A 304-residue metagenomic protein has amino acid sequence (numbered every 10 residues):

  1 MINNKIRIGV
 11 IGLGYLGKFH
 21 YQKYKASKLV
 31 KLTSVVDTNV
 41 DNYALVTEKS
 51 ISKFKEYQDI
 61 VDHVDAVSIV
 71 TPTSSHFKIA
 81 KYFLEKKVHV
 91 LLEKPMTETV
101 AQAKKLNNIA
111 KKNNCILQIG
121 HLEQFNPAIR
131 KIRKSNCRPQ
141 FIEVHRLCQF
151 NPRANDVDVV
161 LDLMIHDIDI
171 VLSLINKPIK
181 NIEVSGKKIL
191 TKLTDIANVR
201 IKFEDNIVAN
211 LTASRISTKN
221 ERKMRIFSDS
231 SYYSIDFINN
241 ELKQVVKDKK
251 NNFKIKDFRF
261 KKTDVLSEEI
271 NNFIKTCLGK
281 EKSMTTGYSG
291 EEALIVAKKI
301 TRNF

Functional and structural regions predicted by a protein language model:
M1-I2, D59, A66-T71, C115 (+2 more regions): C-terminal helix-rich "cap/oligomerization" subdomain common to oxidoreductases
M1-K49, V171, I274: N-terminal Rossmann-like dinucleotide-binding module
H20, I51-N107: Beta-loop-alpha module in the N-terminal Rossmann-like domain of NAD(P)-dependent dehydrogenases, especially those
I51, K86-V88, N113-I116, I207: A short helix->loop->beta-strand "cap" motif at the edges of active sites that frequently abuts
T97-A154: A contiguous active-site-proximal alpha/beta segment in oxidoreductase catalytic domains
G120-P127, F150-I179, S289-G290: Mid-domain beta-loop-alpha active-site segment that forms a flexible, acidic cofactor/metal-binding surface
L122, D229-E292, N303: C-terminal glycine/acidic-rich active-site capping loop/insertion
I168-E241, S267-K280: Contiguous beta-strand/loop segments that form the cofactor/metal-binding neighborhood of enzyme cores
